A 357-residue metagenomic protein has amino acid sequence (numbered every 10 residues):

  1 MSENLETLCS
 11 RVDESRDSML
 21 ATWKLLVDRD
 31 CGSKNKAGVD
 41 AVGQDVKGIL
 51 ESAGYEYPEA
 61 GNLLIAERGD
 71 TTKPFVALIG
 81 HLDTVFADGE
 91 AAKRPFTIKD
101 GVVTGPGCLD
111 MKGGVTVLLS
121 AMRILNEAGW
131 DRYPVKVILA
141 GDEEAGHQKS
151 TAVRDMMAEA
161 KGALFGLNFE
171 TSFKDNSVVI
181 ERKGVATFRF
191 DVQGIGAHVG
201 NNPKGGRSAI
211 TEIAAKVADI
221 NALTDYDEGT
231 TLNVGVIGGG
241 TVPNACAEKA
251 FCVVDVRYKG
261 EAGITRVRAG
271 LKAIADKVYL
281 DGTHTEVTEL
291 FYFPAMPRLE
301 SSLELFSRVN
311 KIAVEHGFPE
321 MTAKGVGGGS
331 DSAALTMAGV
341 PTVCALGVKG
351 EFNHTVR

Functional and structural regions predicted by a protein language model:
M1-T7, C31, P58, F86 (+3 more regions): Metal-dependent amide/peptide-bond hydrolase catalytic core, centered on the "pita-bread" metallohydrolase fold
S2-P106, E127-W130: Acidic/His- and Gly-rich active-site-bordering loop/insert found across diverse amide/peptide-bond hydrolases
K24, K47, T116-L119, R123 (+5 more regions): Predominant activation on well-ordered alpha-helical scaffold segments within soluble catalytic domains
F75-A77, V103, L164-N168, R189 (+1 more regions): Short glycine-aspartate micro-motif
A77, K136-I138, E286: A structural signal for isolated positions on well-ordered beta-strands in alpha/beta enzyme cores
I79-G80, I138-A140, G166-E170, D191-Q193 (+1 more regions): Short beta-strand segments
F86, V102-T116, H198: Glycine/serine-rich anion-binding loops at beta->alpha junctions that coordinate negatively charged ligand groups
K112-K183, D225: Acidic/histidine-rich catalytic neighborhood of metal-dependent amide-processing enzymes
